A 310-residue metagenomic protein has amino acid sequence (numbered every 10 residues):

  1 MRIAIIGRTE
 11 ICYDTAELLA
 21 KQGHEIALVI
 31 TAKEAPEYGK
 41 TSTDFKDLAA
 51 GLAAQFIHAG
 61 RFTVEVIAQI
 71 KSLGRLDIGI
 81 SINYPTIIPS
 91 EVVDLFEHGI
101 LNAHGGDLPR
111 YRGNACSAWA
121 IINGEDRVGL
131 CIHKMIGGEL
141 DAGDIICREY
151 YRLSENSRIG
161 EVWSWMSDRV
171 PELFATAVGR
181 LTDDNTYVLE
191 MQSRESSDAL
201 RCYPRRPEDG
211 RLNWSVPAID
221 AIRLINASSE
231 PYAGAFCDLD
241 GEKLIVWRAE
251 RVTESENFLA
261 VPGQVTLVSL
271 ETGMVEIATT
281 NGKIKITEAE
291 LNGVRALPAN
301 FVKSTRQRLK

Functional and structural regions predicted by a protein language model:
M1-K40: N-terminal Rossmann-like dinucleotide-binding module
G7, V29, A49, G79 (+5 more regions): A residue-level signal for conserved active-site and pocket-lining positions in enzyme catalytic cores
R8-I11, G60-V64, N83-I87, S229 (+1 more regions): Short beta->alpha connector loops
Q22, I78-R201: Donor/substrate-binding cores of folate-linked one-carbon enzymes
T31, N213-K310: An anion-binding loop in the catalytic cleft
T31-E34, T43-G60: Conserved nucleotide-sugar phosphate-binding/catalytic loop shared by glycosyltransferases and other
V64-R75: Short amphipathic alpha-helix with an adjacent loop that forms part of the alpha/beta core around
Y203-V216: Acyl-group handling in specialized metabolite and lipid biosynthesis
